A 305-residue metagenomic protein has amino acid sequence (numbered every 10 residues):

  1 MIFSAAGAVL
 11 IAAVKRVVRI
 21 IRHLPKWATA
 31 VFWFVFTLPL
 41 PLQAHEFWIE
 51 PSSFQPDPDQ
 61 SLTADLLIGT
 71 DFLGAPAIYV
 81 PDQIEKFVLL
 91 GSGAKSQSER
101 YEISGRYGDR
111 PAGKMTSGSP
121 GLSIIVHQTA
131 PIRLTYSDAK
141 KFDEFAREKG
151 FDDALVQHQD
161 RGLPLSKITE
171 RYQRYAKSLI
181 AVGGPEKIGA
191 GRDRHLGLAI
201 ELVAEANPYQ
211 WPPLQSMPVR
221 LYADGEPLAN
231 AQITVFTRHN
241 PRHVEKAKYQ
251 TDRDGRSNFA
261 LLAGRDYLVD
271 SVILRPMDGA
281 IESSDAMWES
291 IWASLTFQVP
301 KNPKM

Functional and structural regions predicted by a protein language model:
W27-P39: Bacterial N-terminal signal peptides
L40-A44: Sec/Tat signal peptide C-region and signal peptidase I cleavage site
H45-T63, D153-M217, Y222-P227, H239-R242 (+2 more regions): Beta-strand-rich domain onsets/edges
V80-D82, E226-T237: Short, ordered, surface-exposed loop/turn motifs in non-cytosolic proteins
K86-K95, Q232-K248: Short amphipathic beta-strand segments in non-cytosolic proteins
D109-G113, A247, T251-R265: Glycine-centered loop-to-beta-strand initiation motif
G121-I132, Y267-I273: Short, aromatic- and glycine-rich surface loops/edge beta-strands on solvent-exposed regions
A130-D138, R275-A280: Short acidic/polar inter-strand loop motif in beta-rich domains
